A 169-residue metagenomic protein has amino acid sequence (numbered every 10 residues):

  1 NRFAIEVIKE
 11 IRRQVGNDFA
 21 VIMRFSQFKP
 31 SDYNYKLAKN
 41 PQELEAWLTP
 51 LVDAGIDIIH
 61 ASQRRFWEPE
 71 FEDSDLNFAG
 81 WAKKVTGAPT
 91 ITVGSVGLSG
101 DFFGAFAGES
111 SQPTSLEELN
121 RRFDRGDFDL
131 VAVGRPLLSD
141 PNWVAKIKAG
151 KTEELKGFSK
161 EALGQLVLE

Functional and structural regions predicted by a protein language model:
N1-E169: Flavin-dependent oxidoreductase catalytic cores
